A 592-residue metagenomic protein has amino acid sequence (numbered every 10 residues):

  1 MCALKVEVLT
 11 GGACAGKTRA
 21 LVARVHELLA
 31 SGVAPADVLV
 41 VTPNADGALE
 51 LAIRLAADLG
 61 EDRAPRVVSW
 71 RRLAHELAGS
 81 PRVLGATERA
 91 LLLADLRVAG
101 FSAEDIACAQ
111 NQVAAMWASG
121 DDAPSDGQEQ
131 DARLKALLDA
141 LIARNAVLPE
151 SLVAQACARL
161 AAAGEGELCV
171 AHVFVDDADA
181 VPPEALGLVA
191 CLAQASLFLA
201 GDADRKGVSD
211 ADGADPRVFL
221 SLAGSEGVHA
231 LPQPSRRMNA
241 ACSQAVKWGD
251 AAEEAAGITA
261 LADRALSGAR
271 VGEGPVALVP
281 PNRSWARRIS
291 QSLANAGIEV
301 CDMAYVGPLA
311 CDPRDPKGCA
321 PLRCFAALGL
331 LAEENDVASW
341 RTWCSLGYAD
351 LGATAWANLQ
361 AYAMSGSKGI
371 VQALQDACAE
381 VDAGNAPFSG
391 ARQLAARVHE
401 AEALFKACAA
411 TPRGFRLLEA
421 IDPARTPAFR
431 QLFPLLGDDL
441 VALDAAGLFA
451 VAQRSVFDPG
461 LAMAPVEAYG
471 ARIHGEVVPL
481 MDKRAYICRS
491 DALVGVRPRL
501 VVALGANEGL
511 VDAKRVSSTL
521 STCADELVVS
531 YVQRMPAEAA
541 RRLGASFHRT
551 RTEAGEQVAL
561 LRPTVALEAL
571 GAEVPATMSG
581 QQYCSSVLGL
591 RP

Functional and structural regions predicted by a protein language model:
M1-A15, R19-A20, D37, V83-F174 (+3 more regions): Accessory N-terminal region flanking or inserted into the helicase ATPase core in nucleic-acid motor proteins
M1-V83, W248, A252-R270, L278 (+3 more regions): P-loop NTPase Walker
L21, V33-A48, L231-P232, Q244-R314 (+2 more regions): Conserved RecA-like ASCE P-loop NTPase motor core of nucleic-acid helicases/translocases
N44, P65-L77, C169-D179, A200 (+2 more regions): Conserved helicase core region in the C-terminal RecA-like lobe
P65, L73, A195-L197, A223-E226 (+1 more regions): ATPase/helicase motor core of nucleic-acid motors
P183-A252, A545: Conserved RecA-like helicase ATPase core segment that couples NTP binding/hydrolysis to strand translocation
A379-L500, E526-S530, P563, G571-P592: Accessory C-terminal helicase-associated subdomains
R497-P592: Accessory/regulatory regions of helicases
